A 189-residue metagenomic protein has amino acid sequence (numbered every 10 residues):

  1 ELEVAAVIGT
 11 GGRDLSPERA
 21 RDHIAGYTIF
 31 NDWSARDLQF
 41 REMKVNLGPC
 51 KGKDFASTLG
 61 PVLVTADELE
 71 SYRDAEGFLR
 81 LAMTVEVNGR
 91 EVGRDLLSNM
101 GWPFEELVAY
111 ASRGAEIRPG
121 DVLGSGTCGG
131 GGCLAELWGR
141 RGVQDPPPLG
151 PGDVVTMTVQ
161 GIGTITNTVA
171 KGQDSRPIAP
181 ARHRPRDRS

Functional and structural regions predicted by a protein language model:
E1-A109, G114, P146-P147, V154 (+1 more regions): Glycine-enriched loop-and-adjacent helix/strand subsegments that border the catalytic/binding cleft of enzyme cores
G11-R13, C128-G132, G161-I165: Short, charged beta-turn/beta-strand-edge "cap" motif at the junction between a beta-strand and an adjacent loop
G89, V159-G161: Residue-level detection of beta-strand-connecting loop/turn positions
G93-L96, P119, A135, T166-T168: Extended hydrophobic-aromatic, low-complexity segments
P103-A115, S125-G150: A conserved acidic, glycine/proline-rich C-terminal tail/linker
G161-G163, K171-S175: A short, acidic, flexible beta-alpha connecting loop/helix-capping segment that sits on the rim of active
